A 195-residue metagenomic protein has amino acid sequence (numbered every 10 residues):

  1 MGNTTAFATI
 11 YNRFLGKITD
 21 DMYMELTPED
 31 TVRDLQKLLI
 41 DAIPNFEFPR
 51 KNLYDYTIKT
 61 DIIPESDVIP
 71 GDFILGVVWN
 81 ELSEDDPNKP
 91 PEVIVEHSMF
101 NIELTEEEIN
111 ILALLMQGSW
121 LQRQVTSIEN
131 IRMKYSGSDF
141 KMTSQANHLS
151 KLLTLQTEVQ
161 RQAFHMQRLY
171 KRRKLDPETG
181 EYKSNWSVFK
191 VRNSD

Functional and structural regions predicted by a protein language model:
M1-L104, K171, E178-D195: Conserved short "hinge" loops at termini or chain/domain junctions
I10-F14, L35, L39-A42, I131 (+3 more regions): Generic structural signal of hydrophobic/aromatic residues within well-ordered alpha-helices of folded domains
K51, D55, L121-M133: Short, solvent-exposed secondary-structure capping/transition elements
E96-N101, S138-N147: Short acidic, glycine/Ser/Thr-rich loop/turn "cap" segments at secondary-structure junctions
E106-V125: Elongated alpha-helical scaffolds
S127-D139, L169-N185: Long amphipathic alpha-helical coiled-coil segments
S144-T179: Polybasic, proline/glycine-rich intrinsically disordered low-complexity segments
